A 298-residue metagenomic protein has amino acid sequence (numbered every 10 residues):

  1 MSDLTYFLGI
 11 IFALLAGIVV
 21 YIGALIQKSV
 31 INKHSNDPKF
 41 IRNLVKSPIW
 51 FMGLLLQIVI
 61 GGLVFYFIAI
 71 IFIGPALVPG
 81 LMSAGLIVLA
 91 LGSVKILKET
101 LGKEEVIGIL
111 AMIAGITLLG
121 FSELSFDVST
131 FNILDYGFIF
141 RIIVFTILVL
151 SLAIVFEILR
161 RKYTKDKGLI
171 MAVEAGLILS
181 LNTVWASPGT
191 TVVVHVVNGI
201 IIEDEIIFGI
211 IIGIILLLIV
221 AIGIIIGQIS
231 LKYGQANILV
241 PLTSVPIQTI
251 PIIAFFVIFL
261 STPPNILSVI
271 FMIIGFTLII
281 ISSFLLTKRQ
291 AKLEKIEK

Functional and structural regions predicted by a protein language model:
M1-K298: Polytopic alpha-helical membrane proteins, predominantly small-molecule transporters/carriers
